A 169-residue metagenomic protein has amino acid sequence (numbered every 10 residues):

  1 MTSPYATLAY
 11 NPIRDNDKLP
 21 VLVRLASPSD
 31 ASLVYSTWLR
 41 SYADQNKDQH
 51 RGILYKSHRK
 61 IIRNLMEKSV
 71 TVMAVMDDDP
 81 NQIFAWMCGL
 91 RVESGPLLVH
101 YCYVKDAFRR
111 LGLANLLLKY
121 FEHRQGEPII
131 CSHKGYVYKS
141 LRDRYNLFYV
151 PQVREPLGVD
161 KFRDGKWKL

Functional and structural regions predicted by a protein language model:
T2-L19, H123-L169: Terminal substrate-recognition subdomain of acyl/acetyltransferases
N16-D17, D78-Q82, G95: Short, solvent-exposed loop/turn segments that connect beta-strands within catalytic domains and beta-strand-rich
P20-S36: A short beta-loop-alpha structural element at the N-terminal edge of CoA-dependent acyl/N-acetyltransferase catalytic
S36-G52: Helix-loop element at the rim of GNAT/NAT acetyltransferase active sites that forms part of the acceptor-substrate
D48-D78: Active-site rim helix/loop that mediates acceptor-substrate recognition in acyltransferases
M73, N81-R91, L98, Y103: Conserved beta-strand in the GNAT
H100-Y101, A107-R110, I130, L141: Acidic/histidine-enriched, beta-strand-rich ligand/metal-binding domains
V104-R124: Conserved acetyl-CoA-binding loop-helix of GNAT-fold acetyltransferases
